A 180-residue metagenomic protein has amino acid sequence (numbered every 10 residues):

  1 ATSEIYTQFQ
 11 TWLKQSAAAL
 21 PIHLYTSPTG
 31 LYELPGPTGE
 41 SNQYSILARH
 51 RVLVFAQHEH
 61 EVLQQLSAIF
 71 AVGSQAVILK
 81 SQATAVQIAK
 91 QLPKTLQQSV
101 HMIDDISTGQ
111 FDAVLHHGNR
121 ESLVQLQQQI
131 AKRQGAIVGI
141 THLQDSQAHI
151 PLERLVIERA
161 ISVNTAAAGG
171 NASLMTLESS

Functional and structural regions predicted by a protein language model:
A1-F55, E59-E61, Q65-A68, V72-K80 (+1 more regions): C-terminal segments
